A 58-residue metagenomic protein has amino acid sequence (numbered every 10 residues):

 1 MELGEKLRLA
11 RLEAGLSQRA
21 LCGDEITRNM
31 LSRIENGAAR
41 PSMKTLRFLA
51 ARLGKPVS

Functional and structural regions predicted by a protein language model:
M1, L16, K55: Short beta-to-alpha loop/turn elements within the nucleotide-binding domains of ABC transporters
M1-E13: A short, Lys/Arg-rich alpha-helix, primarily the initiator
L7, S17-Q18, R28, M43-L46: Helix-turn-helix DNA-binding elements, focusing on the entry/boundary residues of the two helices that contact DNA
L12-R33: Short alpha-helical DNA-recognition segment
N36: Short, conserved catalytic or interaction motifs in soluble domains
S42-S58: DNA major-groove recognition helix of helix-turn-helix/homeodomain DNA-binding modules
